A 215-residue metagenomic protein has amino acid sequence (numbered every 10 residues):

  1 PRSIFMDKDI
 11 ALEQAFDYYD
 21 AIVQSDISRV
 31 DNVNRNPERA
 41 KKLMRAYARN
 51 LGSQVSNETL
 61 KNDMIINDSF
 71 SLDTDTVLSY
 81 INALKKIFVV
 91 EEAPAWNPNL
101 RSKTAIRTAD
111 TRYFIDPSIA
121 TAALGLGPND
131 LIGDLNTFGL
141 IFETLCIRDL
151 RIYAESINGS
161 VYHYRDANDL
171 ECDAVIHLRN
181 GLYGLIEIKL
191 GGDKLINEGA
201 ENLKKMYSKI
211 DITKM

Functional and structural regions predicted by a protein language model:
P1-I4: Amphipathic alpha-helical segments of the small helical/lid subdomains adjacent to P-loop NTPase cores
M6-L182: Accessory nucleic acid-recognition modules appended to NTPase machines
M64, K189-L190: Short, histidine-centered active-site or binding-site loop motifs used for metal coordination, general acid-base
I186: Conserved beta3 VAIK motif of the Hanks protein kinase fold
L190-M215: Catalytic cores of nucleic-acid endonucleases
